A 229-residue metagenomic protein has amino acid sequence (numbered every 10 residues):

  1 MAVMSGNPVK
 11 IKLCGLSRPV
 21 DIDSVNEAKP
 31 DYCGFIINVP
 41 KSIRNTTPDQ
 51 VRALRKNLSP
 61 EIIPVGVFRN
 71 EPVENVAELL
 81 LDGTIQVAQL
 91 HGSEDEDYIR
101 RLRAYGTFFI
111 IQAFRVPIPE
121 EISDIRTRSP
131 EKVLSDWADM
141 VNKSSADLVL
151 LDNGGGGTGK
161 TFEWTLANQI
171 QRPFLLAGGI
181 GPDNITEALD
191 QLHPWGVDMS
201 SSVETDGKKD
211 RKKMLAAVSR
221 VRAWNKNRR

Functional and structural regions predicted by a protein language model:
I11-V20: N-terminal basic/disordered segments at the start of proteins
S17, S42-Q50, I125-K132, K208-A216: Alpha-helix N-cap and loop-to-helix initiation/capping positions
S24-P30, L58: A short, Lys/Arg-enriched amphipathic alpha-helix followed by its capping loop at the start of a domain
V25, A88, M199, A217: Residue-level signal for inorganic ion chemistry
K29, T84, S145, L192-H193: Short loop/turn motifs at secondary-structure junctions
G34-I43, R55-N184: Conserved anion-binding
P48-L58, I99-L102, L189, S200 (+1 more regions): C-terminal helical cap(s) of enzyme catalytic domains, especially alpha/beta-barrels
I111, L175, W195-D198, T205 (+1 more regions): A generic "structured core" feature
